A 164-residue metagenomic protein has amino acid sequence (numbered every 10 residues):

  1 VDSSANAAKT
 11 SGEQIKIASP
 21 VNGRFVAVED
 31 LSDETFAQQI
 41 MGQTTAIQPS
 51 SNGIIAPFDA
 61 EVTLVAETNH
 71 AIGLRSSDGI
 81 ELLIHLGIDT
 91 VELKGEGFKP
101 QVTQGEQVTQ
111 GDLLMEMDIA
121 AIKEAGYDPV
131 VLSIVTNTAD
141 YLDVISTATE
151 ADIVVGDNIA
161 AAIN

Functional and structural regions predicted by a protein language model:
V1-N164: Contiguous, well-folded functional domains in the mature portion of proteins
